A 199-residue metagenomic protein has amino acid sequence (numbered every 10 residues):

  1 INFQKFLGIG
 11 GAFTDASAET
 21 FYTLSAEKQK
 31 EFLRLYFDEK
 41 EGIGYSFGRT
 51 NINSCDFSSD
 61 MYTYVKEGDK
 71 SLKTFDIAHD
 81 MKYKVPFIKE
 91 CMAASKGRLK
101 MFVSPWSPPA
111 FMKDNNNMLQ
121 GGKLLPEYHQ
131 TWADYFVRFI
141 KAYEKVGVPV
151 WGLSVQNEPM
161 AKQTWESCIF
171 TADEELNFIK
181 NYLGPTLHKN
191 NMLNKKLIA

Functional and structural regions predicted by a protein language model:
I1-V150, T171, N181: N-terminal catalytic cores of secreted or lumenal carbohydrate-active enzymes
T50, V103, V155-E158, A199: Conserved beta-strand positions
Q130-G152, P159-A199: Active-site neighborhood of glycoside hydrolase catalytic domains
